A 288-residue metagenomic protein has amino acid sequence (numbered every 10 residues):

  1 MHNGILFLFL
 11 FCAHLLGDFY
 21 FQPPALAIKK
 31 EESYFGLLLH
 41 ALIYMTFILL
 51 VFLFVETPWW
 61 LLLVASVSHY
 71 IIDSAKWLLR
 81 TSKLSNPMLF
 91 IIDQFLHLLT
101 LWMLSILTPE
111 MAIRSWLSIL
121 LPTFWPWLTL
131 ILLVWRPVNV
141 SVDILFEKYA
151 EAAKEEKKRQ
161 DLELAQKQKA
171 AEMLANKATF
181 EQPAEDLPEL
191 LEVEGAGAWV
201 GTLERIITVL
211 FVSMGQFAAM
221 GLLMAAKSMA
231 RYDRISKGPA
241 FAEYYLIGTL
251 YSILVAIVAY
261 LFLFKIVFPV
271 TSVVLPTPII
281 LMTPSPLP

Functional and structural regions predicted by a protein language model:
M1-G4, V51-L61, V212-A219: Transmembrane helix interruption/hinge and helix-loop junction motifs
L16-A41, I72-S213, A230-V255: Interhelical loop and helix-boundary elements at the membrane-water interface of polytopic inner-membrane proteins
A25, F47, L104, L222-A226: Short hydrophobic alpha-helical segments that form membrane-spanning helices or hydrophobic packing faces of helical
T46-F54, M103-T108: Membrane-interfacial alpha-helical segments at the cytosolic side of multi-pass membrane proteins
I48-Y70, W77: Transmembrane helix-loop-helix
W60-A65, M88, G221-A225: Hydrophobic alpha-helical membrane segments of integral membrane proteins
S66-Y70, A225-R231: Hydrophobic transmembrane alpha-helices of multi-pass, membrane-embedded glycosylation machinery
A259-P288: Juxtamembrane boundary at the C-terminal end of a transmembrane helix
